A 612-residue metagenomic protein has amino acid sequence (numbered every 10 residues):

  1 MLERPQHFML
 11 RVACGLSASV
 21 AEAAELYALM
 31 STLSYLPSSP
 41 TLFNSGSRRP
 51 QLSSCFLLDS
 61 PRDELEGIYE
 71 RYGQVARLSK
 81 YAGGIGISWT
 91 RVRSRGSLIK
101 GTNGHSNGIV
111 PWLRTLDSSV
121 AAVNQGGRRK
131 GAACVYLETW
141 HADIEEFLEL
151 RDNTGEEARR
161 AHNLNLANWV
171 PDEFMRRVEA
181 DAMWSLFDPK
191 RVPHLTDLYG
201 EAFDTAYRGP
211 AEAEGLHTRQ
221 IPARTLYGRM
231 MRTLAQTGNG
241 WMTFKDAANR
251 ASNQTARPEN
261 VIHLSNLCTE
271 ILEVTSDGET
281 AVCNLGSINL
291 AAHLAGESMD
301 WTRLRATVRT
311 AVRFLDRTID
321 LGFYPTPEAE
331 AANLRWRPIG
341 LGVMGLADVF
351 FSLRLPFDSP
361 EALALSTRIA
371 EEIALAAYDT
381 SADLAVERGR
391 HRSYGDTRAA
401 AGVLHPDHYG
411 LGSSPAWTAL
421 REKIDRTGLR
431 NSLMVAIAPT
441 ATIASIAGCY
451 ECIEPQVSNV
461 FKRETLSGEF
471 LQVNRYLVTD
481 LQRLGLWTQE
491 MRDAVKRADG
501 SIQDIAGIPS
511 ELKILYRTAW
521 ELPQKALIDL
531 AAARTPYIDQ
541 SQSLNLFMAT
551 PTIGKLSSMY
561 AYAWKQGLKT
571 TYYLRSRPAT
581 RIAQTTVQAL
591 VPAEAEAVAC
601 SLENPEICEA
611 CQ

Functional and structural regions predicted by a protein language model:
M1-L42, Q612: N-terminal amphipathic, basic-rich helices that act as targeting or association modules
E3, T41-R48, F56-E66, G96-R114 (+16 more regions): Alpha-helix capping and helix-loop boundary segments enriched in small/acidic/polar residues
L29, F43, W89-R95, V135-D143 (+10 more regions): A glycine-rich phosphate-binding loop feature that marks nucleotide/adenosyl-phosphate handling sites
M30-S45, T139-W140, V312-L321, A332-R354 (+2 more regions): Core structural elements
S53, L57-L290, L294-W301, Y324-E328 (+4 more regions): Active-site cavity-forming subdomains of large catalytic enzyme subunits
R191, T307-E330, L334, P356-T440 (+4 more regions): Internal maturation/activation junctions in enzymes
T269-T275, L315-D320, L411, K423-R430 (+1 more regions): Catalytic alpha/beta core of large soluble enzyme barrels
R581-Q612: Acidic, low-complexity intrinsically disordered tails
